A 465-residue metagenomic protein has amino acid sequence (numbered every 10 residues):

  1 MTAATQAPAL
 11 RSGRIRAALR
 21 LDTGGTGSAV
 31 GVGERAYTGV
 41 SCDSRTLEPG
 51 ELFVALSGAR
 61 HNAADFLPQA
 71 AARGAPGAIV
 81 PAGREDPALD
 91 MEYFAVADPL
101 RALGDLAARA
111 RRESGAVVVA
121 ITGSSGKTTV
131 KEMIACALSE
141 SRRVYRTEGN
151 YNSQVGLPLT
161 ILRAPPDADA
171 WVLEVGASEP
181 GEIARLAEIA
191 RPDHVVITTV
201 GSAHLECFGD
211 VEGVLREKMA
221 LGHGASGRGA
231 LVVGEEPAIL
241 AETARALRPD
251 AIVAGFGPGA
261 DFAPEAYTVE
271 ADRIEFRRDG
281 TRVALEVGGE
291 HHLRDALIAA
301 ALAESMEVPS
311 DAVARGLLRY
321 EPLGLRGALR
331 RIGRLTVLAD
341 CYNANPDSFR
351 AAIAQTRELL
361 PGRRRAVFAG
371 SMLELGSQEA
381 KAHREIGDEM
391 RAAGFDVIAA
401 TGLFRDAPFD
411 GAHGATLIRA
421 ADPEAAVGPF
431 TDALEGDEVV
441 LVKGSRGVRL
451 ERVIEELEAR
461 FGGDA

Functional and structural regions predicted by a protein language model:
M1-D105, R109, L359-L360, D388-E389 (+3 more regions): N-terminal leader/targeting and accessory segments in enzymes
I15, E51, A70, L106 (+14 more regions): Residue-level signal for inorganic ion chemistry
D22, G83-D90, H194-T336, R363 (+2 more regions): Acidic, Mg2+-coordinating active-site environments of NTP-dependent enzymes
G58-H61, P322-L325, C341-R419, P423 (+2 more regions): Active-site beta-alpha connecting loops in nucleotide-dependent enzymes
Y93-D98, L417-A426: Short acidic-hydrophobic, aromatic-tinged amphipathic segments that line or gate anion-handling sites
A102-A230, E235, E242-L247, D279 (+1 more regions): Phosphate-binding loop of NTP-binding sites
I121, L138, G324-G327, V439 (+2 more regions): ATP-dependent carboxylate/acyl-activation modules
E188, A426-L434: Short amphipathic alpha-helix with an adjacent loop that forms part of the alpha/beta core around
